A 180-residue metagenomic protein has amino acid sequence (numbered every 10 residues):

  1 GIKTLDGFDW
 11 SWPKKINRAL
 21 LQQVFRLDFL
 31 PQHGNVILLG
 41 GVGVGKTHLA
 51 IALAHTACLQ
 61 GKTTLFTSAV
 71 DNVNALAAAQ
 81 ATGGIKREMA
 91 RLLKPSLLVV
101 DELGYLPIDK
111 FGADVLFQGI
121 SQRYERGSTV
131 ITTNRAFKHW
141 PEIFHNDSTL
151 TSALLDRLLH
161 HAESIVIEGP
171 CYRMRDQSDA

Functional and structural regions predicted by a protein language model:
G1-A19: Charged, amphipathic alpha-helical linker segments immediately N-terminal to NTP-binding catalytic cores
G1-K3, P31, H160: A generic structural signal for short, non-catalytic loop/turn and secondary-structure boundary residues
W12, G40, G169: Flexible glycine-/small-residue-rich
I16-K94, I143: Conserved P-loop
T63, T67, D71-K94, L103-A180: Replace "adjacent to P-loop NTPase cores in ATP/GTP-dependent enzymes" with "adjacent to NTP-binding cores
L97: Walker B motif beta-strand of ABC-family P-loop ATPases
